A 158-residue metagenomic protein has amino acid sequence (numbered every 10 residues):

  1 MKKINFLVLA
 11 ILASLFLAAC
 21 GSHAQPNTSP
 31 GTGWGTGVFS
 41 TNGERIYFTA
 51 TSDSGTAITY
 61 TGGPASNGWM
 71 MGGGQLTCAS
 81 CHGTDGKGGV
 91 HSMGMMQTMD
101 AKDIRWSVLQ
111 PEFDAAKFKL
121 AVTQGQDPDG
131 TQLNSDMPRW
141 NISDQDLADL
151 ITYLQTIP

Functional and structural regions predicted by a protein language model:
M1-F6: Positively charged n-region of N-terminal signal peptides that target proteins for export
F16-A19: C-terminal motif of bacterial Sec signal peptides marking the signal peptidase cleavage site
G21-H23: Bacterial signal peptide processing site
Q25-G74: Electrostatic cytochrome c docking/interface patches
W34, T59-K117, D136-I142: Gly/Gly-Pro-rich "capping" loops immediately C-terminal to redox-active cysteine motifs in periplasmic/lumenal
F39-N42, A115-P128, S135-P158: C-terminal capping alpha-helices of c-type cytochrome domains
I46-T49, D53-S54, V108-V122, D129-T131: Short Fe-S-cluster ligation motifs
F48-S52, S80-K87, T123, Q155-T156: Detector for the c-type heme attachment site
